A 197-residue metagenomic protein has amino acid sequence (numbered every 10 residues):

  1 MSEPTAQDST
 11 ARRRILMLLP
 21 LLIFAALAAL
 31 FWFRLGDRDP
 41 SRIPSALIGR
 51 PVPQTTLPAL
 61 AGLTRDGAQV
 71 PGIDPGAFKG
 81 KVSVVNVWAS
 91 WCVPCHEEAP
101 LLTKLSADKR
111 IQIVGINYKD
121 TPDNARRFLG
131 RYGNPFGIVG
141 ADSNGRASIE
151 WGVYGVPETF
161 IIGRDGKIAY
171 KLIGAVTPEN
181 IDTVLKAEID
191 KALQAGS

Functional and structural regions predicted by a protein language model:
M1-G62, S197: N-terminal targeting signals for export/organelle localization
I48, P53-T56, W88, V114 (+1 more regions): Conserved Rossmann-like nucleotide-binding pocket used by diverse enzymes that bind dinucleotide cofactors
T55-S83: A short beta-strand-turn-helix
K81-S83, W88-W91, G155: Short pre-active-site segment immediately N-terminal to redox-active cysteine/selenocysteine motifs in thiol-based
V87-K104: Conserved redox-active cysteine motifs that mediate thiol-disulfide chemistry, especially di-cysteine Cys-X(1-2)-Cys
K104-N144, V156: Conserved segment of the thioredoxin-like fold in thiol-based oxidoreductases
G130-P135, A141-L193: Thiol/disulfide oxidoreductase modules built on the thioredoxin-like
